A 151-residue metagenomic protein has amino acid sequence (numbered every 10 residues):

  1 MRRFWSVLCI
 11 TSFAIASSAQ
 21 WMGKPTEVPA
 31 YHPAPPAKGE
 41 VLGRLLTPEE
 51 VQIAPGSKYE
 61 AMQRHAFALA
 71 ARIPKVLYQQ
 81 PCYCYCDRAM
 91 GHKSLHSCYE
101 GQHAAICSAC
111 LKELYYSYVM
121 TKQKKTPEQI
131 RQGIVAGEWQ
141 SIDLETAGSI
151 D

Functional and structural regions predicted by a protein language model:
M1-A71, Y118-K122, P127-D151: Secretory/periplasmic and organellar redox-cofactor proteins
R72, V76: A contiguous binding-surface segment within folded domains or other stable secondary-structure elements
L77-S117: Short, thiol/selenol-centered motifs that function as redox-active sites or metal-ligating centers
